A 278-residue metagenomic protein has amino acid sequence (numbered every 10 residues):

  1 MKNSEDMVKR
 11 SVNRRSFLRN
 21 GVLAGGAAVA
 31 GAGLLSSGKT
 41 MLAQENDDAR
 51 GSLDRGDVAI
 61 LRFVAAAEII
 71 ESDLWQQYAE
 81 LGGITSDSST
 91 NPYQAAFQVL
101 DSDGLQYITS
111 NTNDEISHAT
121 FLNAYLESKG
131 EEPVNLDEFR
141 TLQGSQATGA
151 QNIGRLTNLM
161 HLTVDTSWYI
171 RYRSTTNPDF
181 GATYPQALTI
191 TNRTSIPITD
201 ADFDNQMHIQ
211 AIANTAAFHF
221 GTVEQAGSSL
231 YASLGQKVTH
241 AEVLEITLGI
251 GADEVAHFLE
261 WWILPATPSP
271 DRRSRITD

Functional and structural regions predicted by a protein language model:
K2-V8, R19-G26, T40-D278: All-alpha RGS (Regulator of G-protein Signaling) helical domain and cognate RGS-like helical scaffolds
R10-R15: Twin-arginine (Tat) signal peptide motif
L35: Cell-wall glycan-active module
